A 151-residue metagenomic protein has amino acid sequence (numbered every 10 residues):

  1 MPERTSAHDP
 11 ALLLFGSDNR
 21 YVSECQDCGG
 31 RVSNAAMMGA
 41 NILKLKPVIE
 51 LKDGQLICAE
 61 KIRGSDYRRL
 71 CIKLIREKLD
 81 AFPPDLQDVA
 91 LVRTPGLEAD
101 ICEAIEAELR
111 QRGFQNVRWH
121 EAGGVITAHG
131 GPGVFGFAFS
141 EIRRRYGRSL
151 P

Functional and structural regions predicted by a protein language model:
M1-P151: Mixed-charge interfacial surface used for oligomerization/domain docking and macromolecular partner engagement
